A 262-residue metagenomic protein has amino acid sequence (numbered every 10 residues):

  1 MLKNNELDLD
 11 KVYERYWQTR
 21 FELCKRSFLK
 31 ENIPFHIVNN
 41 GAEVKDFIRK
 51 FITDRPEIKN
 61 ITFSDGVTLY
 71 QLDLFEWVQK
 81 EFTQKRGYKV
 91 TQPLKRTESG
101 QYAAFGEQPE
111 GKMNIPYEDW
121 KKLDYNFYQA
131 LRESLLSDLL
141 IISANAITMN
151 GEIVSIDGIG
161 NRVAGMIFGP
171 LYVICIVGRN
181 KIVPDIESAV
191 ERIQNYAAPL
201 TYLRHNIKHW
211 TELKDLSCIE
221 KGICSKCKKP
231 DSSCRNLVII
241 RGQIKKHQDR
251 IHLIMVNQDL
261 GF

Functional and structural regions predicted by a protein language model:
M1-S27: Short, compositionally biased "basic patch" segments
K11, I33-F35, R179: Short, flexible active-site loop motifs that bind/organize anionic cofactors or intermediates
W17-L131, L135-L140: N-terminal active-site beta-alpha-beta segment that forms phosphate/nucleotide-binding and substrate-recognition loops
L123-F127, E133-F262: Conserved phosphate- and dinucleotide-binding cores of soluble alpha/beta proteins, encompassing both enzyme active
